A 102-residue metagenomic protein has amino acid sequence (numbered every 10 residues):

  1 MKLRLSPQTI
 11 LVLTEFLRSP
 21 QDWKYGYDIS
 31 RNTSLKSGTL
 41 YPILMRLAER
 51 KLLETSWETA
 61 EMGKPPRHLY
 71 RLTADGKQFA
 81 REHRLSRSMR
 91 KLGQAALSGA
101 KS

Functional and structural regions predicted by a protein language model:
K2-T39: N-terminal helix-turn-helix DNA-binding core of bacterial DNA-binding proteins
S19-D22, E49-K51, D75-Q78: Short, charged/polar surface micro-motifs in flexible loops or helix N-caps
L40, L44-R50: Basic amphipathic alpha-helical segments that dock to polyanions
M45, E58, E82: Surface loops and adjacent helix of pleckstrin homology
R50-K64: Beta-hairpin "wing" of winged helix-turn-helix
E61-M62, P66-H83: Basic, amphipathic "hinge/linker" alpha-helix immediately C-terminal to the N-terminal HTH DNA-binding motif
Q78-S102: Amphipathic alpha-helical dimerization/coiled-coil segments that flank or bridge DNA-binding/regulatory modules
